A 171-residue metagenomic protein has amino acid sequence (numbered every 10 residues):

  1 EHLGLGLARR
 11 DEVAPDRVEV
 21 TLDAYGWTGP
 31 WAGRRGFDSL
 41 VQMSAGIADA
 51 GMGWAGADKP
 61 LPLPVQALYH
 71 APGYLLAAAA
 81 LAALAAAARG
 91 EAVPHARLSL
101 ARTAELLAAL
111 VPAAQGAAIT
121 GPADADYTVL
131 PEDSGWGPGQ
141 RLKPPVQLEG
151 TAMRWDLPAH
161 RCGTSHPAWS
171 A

Functional and structural regions predicted by a protein language model:
E1-E12: A structured beta-alpha segment of the ubiquitous adenosine-cofactor-binding alpha/beta core
D11-S165, S170-A171: Active-site-adjacent "lid/gating" segments in soluble enzymes
